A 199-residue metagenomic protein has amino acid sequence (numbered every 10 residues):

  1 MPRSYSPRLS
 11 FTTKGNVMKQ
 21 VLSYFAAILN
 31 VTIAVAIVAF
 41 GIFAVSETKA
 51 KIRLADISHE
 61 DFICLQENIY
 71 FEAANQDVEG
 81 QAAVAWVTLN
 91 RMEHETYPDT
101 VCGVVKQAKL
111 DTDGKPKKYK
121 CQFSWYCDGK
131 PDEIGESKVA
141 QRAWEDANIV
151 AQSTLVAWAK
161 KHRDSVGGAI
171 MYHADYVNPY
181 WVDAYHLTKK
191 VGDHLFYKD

Functional and structural regions predicted by a protein language model:
M1-V17: Short, Lys/Arg-enriched N-terminal segments with co-localized hydrophobic residues within the first ~10-30 amino acids
P7-L9, S23-N30: Catalytic phosphate/metal-binding cores of nucleic-acid and nucleotide-processing enzymes, i.e., regions that mediate
F11-G15, L29-V31, E47: Intrinsically disordered/low-complexity terminal segments and short unstructured peptides
K19-V21: Positively charged n-region of N-terminal signal peptides that target proteins for export
A26-F43: Hydrophobic membrane-insertion alpha-helices, especially the h-region of bacterial N-terminal signal peptides
I42-D199: Bacterial extracytoplasmic/cell-wall-associated proteins, especially those involved in peptidoglycan
